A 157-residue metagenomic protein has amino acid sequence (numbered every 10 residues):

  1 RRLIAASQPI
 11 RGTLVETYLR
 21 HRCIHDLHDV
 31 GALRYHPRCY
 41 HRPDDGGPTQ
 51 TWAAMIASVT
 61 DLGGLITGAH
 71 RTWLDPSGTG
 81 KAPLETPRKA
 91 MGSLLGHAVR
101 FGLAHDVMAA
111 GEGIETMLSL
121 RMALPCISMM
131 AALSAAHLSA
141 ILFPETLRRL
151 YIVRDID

Functional and structural regions predicted by a protein language model:
R1-M55, T60-G63: TOPRIM metal-binding catalytic domain and adjacent DNA-binding surface shared by DnaG-type primases
R1-R2, G102, I152-V153: A short, structure-level motif marking secondary-structure boundaries and short turns
H41-R149: Phosphate-handling DNA/RNA-contact segment within nucleic-acid enzymes
A136-L138, R154-D157: Acidic, metal-coordinating catalytic cores used for nucleic-acid/nucleotide bond scission and strand-transfer chemistry
